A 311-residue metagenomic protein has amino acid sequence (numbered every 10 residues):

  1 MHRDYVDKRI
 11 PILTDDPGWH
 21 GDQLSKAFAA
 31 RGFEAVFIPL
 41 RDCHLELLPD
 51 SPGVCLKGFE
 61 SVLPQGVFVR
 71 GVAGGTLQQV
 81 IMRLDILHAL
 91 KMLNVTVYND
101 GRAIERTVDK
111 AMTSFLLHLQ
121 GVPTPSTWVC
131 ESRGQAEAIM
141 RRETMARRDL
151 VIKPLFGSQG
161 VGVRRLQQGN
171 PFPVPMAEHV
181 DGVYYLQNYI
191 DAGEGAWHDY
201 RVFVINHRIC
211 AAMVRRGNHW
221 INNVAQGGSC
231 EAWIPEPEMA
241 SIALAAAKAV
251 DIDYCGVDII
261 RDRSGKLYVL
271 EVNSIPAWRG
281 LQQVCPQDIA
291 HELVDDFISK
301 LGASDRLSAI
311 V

Functional and structural regions predicted by a protein language model:
Y5-P11: Extreme N-terminal starter segment of soluble prokaryotic enzymes
D15-S126: Conserved N-proximal alpha/beta basic substrate-recognition cap immediately N-terminal to, or forming the N-lobe
F68-R70, V151, Y185: Structural motif
Q120-R147: Rossmann-like NAD(P)H-binding beta-loop-alpha module
R148, Q159-A247: Phosphate-binding site of ATP-dependent enzymes
L150, C210-A211, C255, Y268-E271: Protein kinase-like catalytic core scaffold
N188, W220-V269, G280, A290-V311: A long amphipathic alpha-helix within ATP-dependent nucleotide-binding catalytic cores
N273-P286: Glycine-rich phosphate/pyrophosphate-binding beta-alpha loops
